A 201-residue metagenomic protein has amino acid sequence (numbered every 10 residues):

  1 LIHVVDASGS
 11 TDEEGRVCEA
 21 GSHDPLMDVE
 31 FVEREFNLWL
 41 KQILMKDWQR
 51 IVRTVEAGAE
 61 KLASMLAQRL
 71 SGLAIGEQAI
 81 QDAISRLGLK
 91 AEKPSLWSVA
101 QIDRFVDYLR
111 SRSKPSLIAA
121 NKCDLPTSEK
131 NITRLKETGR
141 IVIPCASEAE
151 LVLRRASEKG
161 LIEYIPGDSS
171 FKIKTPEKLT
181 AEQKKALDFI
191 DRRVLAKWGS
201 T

Functional and structural regions predicted by a protein language model:
L1, D24, Y108-R112, K136: Conserved catalytic network of the ASCE P-loop NTPase/AAA+ motor domain
L1-I51, D82-A100, L117, C123-E129: Conserved Switch II/interswitch segment of TRAFAC-class P-loop GTPases
V52-T54, G58-K61, M65, R69-G72 (+4 more regions): Canonical P-loop GTPase G-domain recognition
Q101-F105: Glycine-rich, charged/polar anion/phosphate-binding loops that engage phosphate groups from diverse ligands
